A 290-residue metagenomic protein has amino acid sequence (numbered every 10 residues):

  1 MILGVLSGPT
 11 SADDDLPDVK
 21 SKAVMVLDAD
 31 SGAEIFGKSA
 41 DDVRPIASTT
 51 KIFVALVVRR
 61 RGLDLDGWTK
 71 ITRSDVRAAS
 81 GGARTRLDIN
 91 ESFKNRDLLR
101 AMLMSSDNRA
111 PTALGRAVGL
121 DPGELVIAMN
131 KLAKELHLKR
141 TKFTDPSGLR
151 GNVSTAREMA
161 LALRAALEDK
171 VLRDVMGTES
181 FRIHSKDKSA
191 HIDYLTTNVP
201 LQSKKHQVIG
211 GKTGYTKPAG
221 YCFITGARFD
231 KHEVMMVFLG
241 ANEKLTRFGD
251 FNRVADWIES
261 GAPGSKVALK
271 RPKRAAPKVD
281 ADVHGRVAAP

Functional and structural regions predicted by a protein language model:
M1-G4: Sec-dependent N-terminal signal peptides
T10-R157, L161-K170: Active-site-adjacent loops and short helices of periplasmic peptidoglycan-processing enzymes
D15-K22, N95-R96, L120-P290: Penicillin-recognizing serine hydrolase domain
